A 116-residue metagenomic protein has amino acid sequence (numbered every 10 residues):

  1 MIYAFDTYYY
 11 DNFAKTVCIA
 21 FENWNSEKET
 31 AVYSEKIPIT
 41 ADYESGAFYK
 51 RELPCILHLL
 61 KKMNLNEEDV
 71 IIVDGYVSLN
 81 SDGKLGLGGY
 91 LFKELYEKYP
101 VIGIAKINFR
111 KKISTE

Functional and structural regions predicted by a protein language model:
M1-D11: Two-metal-ion RNase H-like nuclease active-site motif
D6, V73-D74, I102-K106: Short beta-strand segments
I19-E67: A glycine-rich, hydrophobic loop/mini-helix early in the fold
E68-Y76: Glycine- and acidic-rich phosphate- and metal-coordinating loops
V77-N80, N108-R110: Short, catalytically relevant binding-site loops at active-site mouths
S78-L95: Short Gly/Thr/Asp-enriched flexible loops that form oxyanion-binding sites at enzyme active sites
K98-P100: Proline-centered loop/turn at the N-terminus of a beta-strand
I102-E116: Divalent-metal-activated hydrolytic enzyme cores
